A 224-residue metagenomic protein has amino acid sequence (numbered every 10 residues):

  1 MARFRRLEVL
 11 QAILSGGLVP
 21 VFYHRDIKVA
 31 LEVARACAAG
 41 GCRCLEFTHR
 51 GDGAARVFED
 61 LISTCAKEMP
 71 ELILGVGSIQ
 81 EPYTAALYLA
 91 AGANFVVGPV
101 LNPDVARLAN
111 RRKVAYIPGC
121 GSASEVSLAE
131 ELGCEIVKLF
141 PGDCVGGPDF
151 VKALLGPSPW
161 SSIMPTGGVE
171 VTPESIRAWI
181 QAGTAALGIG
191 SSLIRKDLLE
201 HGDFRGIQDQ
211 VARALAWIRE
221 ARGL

Functional and structural regions predicted by a protein language model:
M1-Y83, L87-A91, Q181, H201-L224: Conserved N-terminal beta1-alpha1 strand-loop-helix module at the mouth
L18-F22, L45-F47, L74-G77, V96-V97 (+4 more regions): Hydrophobic faces of well-ordered beta-strands that scaffold small-molecule active sites in alpha/beta enzyme cores
V21-R25, T48-D52, G77-P82, L101 (+4 more regions): Active-site beta-loop-alpha junctions enriched in small/polar residues
A38-R43, E68, L89-V96, N110-I117 (+3 more regions): Glycine-enriched alpha-helix->loop->beta-strand junction motifs that scaffold or abut catalytic
R43-D52, T84, L89-A91, R112 (+2 more regions): Glycine/Thr-rich beta-alpha phosphate-binding loop at enzyme active sites
I73-G75, E81-G119, A123: Helix-adjacent hinge/juxtasegments
E81-A91, S124-L132, E170-L187: Catalytic cores of alpha/beta
F95-V105, K138-G147, G183-F204: Glycine-rich phosphate-binding active-site loops on the catalytic face of alpha/beta enzymes
